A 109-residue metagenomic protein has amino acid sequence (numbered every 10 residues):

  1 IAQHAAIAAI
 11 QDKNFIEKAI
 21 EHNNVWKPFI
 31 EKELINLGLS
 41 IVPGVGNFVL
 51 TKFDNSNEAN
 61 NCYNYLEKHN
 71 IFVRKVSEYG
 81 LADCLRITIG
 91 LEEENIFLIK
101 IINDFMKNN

Functional and structural regions predicted by a protein language model:
I1-L34, L39-V42: PLP-dependent aminotransferase class I/II
A8, G38, G44-G46, G80 (+1 more regions): Residue-identity detector for glycine
N14-E17, G46-F48, L91: A short, structure-level motif marking secondary-structure boundaries and short turns
I20, V45-G46, V76-S77: Short loop/turn and capping residues at structural boundaries
N23-N24, N36-H69, L85: Conserved PLP-binding catalytic core of the aspartate aminotransferase-like
N57, N61-H69, R74, E78-N109: PLP-dependent enzyme catalytic core of the Aspartate aminotransferase-like
